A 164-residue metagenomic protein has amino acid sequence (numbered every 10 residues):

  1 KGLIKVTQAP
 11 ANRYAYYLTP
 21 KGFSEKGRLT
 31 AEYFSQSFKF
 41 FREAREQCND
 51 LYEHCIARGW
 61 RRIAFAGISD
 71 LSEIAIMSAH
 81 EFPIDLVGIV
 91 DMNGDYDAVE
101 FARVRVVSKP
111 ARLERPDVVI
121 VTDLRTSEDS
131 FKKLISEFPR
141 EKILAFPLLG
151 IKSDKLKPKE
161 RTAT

Functional and structural regions predicted by a protein language model:
K1-K5, A9-T164: Hydrophobic, well-ordered beta-alpha structural blocks that scaffold small-molecule cofactor pockets
